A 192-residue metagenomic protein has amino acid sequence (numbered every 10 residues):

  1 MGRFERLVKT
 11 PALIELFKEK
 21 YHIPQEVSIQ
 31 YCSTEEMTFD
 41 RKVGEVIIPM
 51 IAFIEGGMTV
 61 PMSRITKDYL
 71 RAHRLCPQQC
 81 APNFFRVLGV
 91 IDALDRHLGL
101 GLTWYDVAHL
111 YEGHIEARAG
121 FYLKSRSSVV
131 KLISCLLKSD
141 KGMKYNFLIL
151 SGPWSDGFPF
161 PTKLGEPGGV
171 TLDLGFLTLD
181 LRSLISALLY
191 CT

Functional and structural regions predicted by a protein language model:
M1-T192: Residue-register detector that marks a fixed positional context within folded domains
